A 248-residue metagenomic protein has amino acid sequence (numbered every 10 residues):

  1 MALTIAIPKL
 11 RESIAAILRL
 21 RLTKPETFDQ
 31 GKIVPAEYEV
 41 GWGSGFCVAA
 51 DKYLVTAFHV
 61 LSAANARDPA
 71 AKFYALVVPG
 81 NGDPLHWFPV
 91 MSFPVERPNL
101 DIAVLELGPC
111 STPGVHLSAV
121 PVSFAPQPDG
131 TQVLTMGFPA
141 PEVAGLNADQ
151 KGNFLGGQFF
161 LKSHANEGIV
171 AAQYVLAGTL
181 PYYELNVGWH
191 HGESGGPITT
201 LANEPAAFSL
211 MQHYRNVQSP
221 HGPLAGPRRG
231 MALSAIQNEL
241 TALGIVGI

Functional and structural regions predicted by a protein language model:
M1-C47, L54-A57, N99-A103: N-terminal activation segment of mature serine protease catalytic domains
V40-W42, A49-R97, C110: Catalytic-histidine neighborhood of serine endopeptidases, predominantly the chymotrypsin-like S1/PA family
F46-C47, V187-M211: Catalytic nucleophile loop of clan PA
A49, S92, A172-Y174, T200: A residue-level detector for short acidic-glycine micro-motifs
V95-L100, E106, G114-V120, Y182-I198: Contiguous, well-folded functional domains in the mature portion of proteins
S118-Y183, G188-G192, M211-L224: Flexible, gly/ser-rich surface segments that form the specificity/activation loops bordering the active-site cleft
T199-I248: C-terminal subregion of chymotrypsin/trypsin-like serine protease catalytic domains
